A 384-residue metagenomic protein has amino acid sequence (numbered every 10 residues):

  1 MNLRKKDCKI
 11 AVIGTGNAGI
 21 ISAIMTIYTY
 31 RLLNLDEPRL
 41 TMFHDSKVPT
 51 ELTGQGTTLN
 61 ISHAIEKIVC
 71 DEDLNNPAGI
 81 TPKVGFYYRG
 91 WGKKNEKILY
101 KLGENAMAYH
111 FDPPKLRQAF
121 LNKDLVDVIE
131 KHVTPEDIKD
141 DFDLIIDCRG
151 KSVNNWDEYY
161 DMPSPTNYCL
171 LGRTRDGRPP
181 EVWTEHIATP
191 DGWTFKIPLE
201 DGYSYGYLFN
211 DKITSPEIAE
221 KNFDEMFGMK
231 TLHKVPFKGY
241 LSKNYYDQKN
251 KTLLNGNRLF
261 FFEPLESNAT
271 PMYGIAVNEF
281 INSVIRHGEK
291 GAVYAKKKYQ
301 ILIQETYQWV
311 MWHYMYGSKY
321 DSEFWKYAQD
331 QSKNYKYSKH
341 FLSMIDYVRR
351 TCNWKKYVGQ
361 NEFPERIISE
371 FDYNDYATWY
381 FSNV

Functional and structural regions predicted by a protein language model:
R4-A18: Beta1/beta-strand and adjacent pyrophosphate-binding region of the FAD-binding site in flavoprotein oxidoreductases
T15, I27-T53: Glycine-rich FAD pyrophosphate-binding loop
I24, Y28-L32, N122, N282: Short, well-ordered alpha-helices that flank and scaffold nucleotide-derived cofactor binding pockets
S46-I98: N-terminal FAD cofactor-binding segment of flavoenzymes
G79-K151: Feature captures the FAD/FMN-dependent oxidoreductase FAD-binding
H110, E200, F209-Y314: FAD/FMN-dependent oxidoreductases across multiple families
A119-F227: Predominantly flavin-linked oxidoreductase catalytic cores and closely associated redox partners
N282-V384: Long, low-complexity C-terminal extensions of enzymes
